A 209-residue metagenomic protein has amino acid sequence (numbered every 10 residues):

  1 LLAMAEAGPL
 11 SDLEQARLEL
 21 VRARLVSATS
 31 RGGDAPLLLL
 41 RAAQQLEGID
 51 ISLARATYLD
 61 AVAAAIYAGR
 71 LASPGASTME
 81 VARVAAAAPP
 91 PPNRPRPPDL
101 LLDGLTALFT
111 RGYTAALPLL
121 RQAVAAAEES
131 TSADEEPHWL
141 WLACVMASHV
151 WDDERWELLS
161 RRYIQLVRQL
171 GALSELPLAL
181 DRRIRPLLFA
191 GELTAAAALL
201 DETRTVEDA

Functional and structural regions predicted by a protein language model:
L1-A28, D34-L46, T57-D60, S73-S77 (+1 more regions): Repeat-based scaffolding regions
T29-P36, I51-A209: Extended non-membrane alpha-helical scaffolds
